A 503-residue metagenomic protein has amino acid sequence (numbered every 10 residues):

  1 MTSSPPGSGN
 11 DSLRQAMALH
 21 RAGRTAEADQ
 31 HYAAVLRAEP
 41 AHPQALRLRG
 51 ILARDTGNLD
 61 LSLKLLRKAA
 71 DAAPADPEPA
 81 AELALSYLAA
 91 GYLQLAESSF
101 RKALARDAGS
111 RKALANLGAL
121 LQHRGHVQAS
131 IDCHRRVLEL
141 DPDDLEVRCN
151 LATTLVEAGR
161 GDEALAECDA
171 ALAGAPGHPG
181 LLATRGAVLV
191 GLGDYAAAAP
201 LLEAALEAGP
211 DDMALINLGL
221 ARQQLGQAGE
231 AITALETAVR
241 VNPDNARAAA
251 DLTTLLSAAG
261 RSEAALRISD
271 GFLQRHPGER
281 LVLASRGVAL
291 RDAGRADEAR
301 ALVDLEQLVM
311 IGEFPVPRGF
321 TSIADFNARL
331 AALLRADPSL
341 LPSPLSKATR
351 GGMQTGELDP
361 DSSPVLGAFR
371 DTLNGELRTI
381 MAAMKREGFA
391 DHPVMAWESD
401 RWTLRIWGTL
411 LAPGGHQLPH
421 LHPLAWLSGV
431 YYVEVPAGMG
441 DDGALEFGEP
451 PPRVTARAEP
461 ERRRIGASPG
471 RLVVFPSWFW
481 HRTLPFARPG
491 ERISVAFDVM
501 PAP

Functional and structural regions predicted by a protein language model:
P6, P40, P74, A108 (+5 more regions): Short coil turns that delineate tetratricopeptide repeat
L13-R21, Q44-D55, E78-A89, K112-H123 (+5 more regions): Conserved alpha-helical positions within TPR/SEL1-like repeat arrays
L36, A70, L104, L138 (+4 more regions): A conserved position within tetratricopeptide repeats
L302-M395, H416: Non-heme Fe(II)/2-oxoglutarate
L366-N374, R378-V474, F479-P485, G490-P503: Catalytic core of non-heme Fe(II) oxygenases with the double-stranded beta-helix
